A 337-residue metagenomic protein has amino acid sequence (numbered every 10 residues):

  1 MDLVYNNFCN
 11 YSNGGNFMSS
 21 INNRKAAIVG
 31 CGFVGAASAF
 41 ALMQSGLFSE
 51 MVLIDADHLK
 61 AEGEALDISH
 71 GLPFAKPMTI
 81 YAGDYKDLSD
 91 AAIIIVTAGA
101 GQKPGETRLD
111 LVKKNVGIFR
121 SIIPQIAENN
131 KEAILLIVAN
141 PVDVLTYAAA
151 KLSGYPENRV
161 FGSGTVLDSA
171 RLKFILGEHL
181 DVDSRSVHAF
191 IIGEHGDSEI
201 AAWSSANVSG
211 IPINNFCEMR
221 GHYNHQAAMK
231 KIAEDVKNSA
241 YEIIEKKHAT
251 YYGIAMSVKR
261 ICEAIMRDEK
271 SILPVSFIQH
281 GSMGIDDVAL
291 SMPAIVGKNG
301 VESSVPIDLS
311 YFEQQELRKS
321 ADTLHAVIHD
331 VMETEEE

Functional and structural regions predicted by a protein language model:
M1-F17: Short, Lys/Arg-enriched N-terminal segments with co-localized hydrophobic residues within the first ~10-30 amino acids
C31-G32: Glycine-rich Rossmann-fold phosphate-binding loop(s) that bind the pyrophosphate of adenine dinucleotide cofactors
G35-A36: N-terminal Rossmann-fold NAD(P) dinucleotide-binding loop
Q44-E50, G154-P156: Conserved S-adenosyl-L-methionine
E50, I54-A92, E106, A326-E333: Conserved N-terminal Rossmann-fold NAD(P) cofactor-binding segment
P73-I134: Rossmann-like NAD(P)-binding element
T107-K173: Rossmann-like NAD(P)(H) cofactor-binding subdomain of soluble oxidoreductases
S153-R159, D168-E337: C-terminal substrate-binding/catalytic lobe of Rossmann-fold NAD(P)-dependent dehydrogenases
